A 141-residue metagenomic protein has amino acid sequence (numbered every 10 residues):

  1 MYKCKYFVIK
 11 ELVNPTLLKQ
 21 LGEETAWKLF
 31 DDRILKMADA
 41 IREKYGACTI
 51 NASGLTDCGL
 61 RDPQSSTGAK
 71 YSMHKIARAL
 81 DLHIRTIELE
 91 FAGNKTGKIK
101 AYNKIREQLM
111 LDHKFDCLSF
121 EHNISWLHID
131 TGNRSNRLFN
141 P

Functional and structural regions predicted by a protein language model:
M1-Y45: Active-site acidic/histidine clusters and adjacent loop/turn architecture that either coordinate catalytic ions
Q20, R42-S53, E90-K100: A generic short-segment signal for beta-strand/edge and adjacent turn/coil regions
Q20-E24, S65, D112: A near-ubiquitous, low-amplitude feature marking generic local secondary-structure context
K28-F30, T56-P63, G97, I105-M110: A short linear-motif detector with a strong N-terminal bias
R33-G68: Extended, low-complexity, intrinsically disordered C-terminal regulatory tails of eukaryotic serine/threonine kinases
K70-L80, I84-P141: Catalytic cores and adjacent binding grooves of peptidoglycan-active enzymes
